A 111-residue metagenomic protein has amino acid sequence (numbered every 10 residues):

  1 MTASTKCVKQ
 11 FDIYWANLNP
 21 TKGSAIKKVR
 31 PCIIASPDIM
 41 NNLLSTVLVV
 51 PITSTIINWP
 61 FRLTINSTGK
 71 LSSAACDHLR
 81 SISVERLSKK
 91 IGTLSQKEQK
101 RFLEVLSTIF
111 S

Functional and structural regions predicted by a protein language model:
M1-S111: Conserved functional hotspots at enzyme active or ligand-binding sites that engage polyanionic ligands
